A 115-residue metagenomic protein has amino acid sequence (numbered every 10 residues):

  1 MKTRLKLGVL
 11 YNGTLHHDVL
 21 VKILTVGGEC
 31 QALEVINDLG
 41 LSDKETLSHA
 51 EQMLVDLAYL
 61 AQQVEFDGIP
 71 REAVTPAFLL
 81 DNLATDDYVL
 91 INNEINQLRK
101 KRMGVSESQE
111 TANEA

Functional and structural regions predicted by a protein language model:
M1-A115: Short, surface-exposed, charged amphipathic helix/loop patches that serve as local interaction elements
